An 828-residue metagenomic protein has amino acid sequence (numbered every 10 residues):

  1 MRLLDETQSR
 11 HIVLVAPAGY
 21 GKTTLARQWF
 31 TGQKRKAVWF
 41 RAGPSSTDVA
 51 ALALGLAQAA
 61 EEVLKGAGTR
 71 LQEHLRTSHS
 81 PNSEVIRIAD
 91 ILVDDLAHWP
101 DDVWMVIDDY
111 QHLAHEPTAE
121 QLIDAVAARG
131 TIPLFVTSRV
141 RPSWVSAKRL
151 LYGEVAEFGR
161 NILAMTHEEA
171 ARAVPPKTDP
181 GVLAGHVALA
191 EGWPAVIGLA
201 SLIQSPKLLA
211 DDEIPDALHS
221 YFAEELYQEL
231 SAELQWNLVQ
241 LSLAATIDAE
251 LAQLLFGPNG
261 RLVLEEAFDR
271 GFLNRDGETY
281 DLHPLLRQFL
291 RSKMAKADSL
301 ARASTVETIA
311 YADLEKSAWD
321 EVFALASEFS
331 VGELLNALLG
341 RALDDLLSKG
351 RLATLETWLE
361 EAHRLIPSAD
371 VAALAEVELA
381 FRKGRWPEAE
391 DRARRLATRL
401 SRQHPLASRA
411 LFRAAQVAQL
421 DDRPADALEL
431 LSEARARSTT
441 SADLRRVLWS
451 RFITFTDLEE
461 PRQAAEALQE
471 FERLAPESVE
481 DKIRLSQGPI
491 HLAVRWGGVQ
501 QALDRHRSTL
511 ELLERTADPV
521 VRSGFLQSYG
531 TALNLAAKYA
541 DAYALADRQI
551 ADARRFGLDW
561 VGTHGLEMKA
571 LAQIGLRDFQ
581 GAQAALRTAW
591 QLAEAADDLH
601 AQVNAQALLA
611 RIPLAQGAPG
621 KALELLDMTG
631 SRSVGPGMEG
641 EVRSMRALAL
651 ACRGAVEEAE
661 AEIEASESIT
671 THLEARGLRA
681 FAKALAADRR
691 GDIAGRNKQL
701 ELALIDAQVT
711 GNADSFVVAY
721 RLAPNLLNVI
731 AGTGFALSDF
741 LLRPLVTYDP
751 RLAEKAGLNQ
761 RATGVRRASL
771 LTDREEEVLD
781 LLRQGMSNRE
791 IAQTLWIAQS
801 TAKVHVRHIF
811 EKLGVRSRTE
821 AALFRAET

Functional and structural regions predicted by a protein language model:
A18-Y20, A26-R27, E120-D124, L183 (+1 more regions): C-terminal boundary/linker of central alpha/beta nucleotide-binding cores
Y20, T24-D102, H112-A114: Conserved phosphate-binding/catalytic loops and adjacent sensor/switch elements of nucleotide-binding enzymes, spanning
T24-Q28, W104, P117-I203, A217-Y221 (+1 more regions): Alpha-helical sensor/transducer elements of the RecA-like P-loop NTPase core
K177, E229, R275-G277, P284-A372 (+4 more regions): A structural signal for repeat-array scaffolds
D269, F323, L343, R394-R399 (+8 more regions): Amphipathic alpha-helical segments of tetratricopeptide repeats
N336-D345, V371-G384, L406-R423, D443-E460 (+7 more regions): Tandem amphipathic alpha-helical repeat scaffolds
K755-R807, E811-L813, E820-T828: Helix-turn-helix DNA-binding segment
